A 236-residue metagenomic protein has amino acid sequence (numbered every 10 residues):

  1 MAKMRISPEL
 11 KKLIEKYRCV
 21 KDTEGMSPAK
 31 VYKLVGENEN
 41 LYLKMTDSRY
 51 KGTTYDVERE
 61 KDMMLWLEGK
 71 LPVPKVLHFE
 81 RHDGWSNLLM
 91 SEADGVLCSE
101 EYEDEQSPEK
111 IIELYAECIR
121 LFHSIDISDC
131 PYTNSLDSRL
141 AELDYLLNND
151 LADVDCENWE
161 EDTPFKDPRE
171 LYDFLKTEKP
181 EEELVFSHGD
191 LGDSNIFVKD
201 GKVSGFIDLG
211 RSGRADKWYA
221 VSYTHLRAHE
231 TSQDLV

Functional and structural regions predicted by a protein language model:
A2-K12, I112-E113, L121-H188: An alpha-helical support segment within catalytic cores of ATP-dependent transferases
L10-K16, G69-P72: Short secondary-structure junctions
D22-E24: Protein kinase glycine-rich loop
S27-V35, Y42-L43, E170-D216: Active-site acidic catalytic loop and adjacent metal/ATP-binding pocket of ATP-dependent phosphoryl transfer enzymes
G36-P131: ATP-binding pocket architecture of kinase catalytic cores
A220: Catalytic NTP-binding/metal-coordinating core of nucleotidyl cyclase/transferase enzymes
T224-T231: Conserved small/polar residues in nucleotide/adenosyl-binding loops
